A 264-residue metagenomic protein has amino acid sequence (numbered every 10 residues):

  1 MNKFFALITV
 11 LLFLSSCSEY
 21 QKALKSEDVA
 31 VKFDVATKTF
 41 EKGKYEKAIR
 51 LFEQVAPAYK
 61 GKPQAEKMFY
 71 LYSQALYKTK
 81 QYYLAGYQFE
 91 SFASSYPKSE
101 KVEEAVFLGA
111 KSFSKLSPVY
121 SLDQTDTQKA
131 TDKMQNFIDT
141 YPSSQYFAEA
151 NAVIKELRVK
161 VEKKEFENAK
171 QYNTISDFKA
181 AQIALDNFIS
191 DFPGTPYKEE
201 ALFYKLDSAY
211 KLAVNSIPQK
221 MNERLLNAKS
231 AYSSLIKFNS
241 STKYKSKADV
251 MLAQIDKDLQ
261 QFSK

Functional and structural regions predicted by a protein language model:
F4-F5, F13-K264: Acidic, polar-rich low-complexity tracts and alpha-helical solenoid repeat scaffolds
